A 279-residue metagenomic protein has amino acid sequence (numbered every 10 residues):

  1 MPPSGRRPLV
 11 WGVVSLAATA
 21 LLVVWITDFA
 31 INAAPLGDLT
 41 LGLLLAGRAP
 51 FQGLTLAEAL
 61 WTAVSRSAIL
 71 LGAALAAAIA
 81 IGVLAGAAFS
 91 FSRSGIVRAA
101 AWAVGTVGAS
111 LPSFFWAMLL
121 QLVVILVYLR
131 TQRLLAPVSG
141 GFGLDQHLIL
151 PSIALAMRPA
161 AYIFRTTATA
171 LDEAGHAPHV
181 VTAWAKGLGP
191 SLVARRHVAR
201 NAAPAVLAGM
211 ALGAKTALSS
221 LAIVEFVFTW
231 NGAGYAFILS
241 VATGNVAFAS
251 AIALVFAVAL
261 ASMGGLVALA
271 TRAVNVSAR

Functional and structural regions predicted by a protein language model:
P2-P3, A33-L75, I149, A242-A253: Periplasmic/extracellular loop-to-transmembrane helix junction in inner-membrane transport proteins
L9-L16, A57-F89, I153-A156, A199 (+2 more regions): Transmembrane alpha-helix signature in integral membrane proteins
V10-L22, D172, S191-S220, V224: Transmembrane alpha-helices
V23-N32, G209-I238, A257: Non-cytoplasmic
V24, A74-T106, A117-L122, L126 (+1 more regions): Transmembrane-helix boundary motif in ABC transporter permease subunits
L75-A78, P151-P159, G234-T271: Hydrophobic alpha-helical transmembrane segments of polytopic membrane proteins
W102-R158, V246: Generic hydrophobic transmembrane alpha-helix motif, especially the helices
G141-W184, G265: Membrane-cytosol interface at the C-terminal ends of specific transmembrane alpha-helices in multi-pass membrane
